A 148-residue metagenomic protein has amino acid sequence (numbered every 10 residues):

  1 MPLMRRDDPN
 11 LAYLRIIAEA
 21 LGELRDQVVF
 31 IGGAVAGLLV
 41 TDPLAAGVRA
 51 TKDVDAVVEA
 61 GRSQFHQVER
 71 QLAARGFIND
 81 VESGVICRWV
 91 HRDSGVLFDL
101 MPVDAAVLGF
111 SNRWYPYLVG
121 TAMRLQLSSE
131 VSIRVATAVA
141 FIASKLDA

Functional and structural regions predicted by a protein language model:
M1-A148: Compositionally biased terminal segments of proteins
